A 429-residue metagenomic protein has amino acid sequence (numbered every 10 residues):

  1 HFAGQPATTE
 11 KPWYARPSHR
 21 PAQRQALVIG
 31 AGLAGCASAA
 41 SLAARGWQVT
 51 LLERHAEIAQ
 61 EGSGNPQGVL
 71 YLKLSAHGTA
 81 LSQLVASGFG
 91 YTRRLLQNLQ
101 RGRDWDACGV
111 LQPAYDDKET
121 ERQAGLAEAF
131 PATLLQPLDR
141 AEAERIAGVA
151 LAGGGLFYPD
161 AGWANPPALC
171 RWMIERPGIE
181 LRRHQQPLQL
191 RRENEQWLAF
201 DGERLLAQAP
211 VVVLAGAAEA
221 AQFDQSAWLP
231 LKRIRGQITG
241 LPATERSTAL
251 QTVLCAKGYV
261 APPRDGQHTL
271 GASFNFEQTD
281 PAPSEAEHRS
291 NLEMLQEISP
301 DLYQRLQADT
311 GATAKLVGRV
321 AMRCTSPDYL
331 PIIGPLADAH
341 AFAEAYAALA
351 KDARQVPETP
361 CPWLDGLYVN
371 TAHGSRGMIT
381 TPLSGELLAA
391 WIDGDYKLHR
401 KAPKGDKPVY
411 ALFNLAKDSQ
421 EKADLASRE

Functional and structural regions predicted by a protein language model:
R24-L51: N-terminal Rossmann-like FAD-binding beta1-loop-alpha1 element of flavoenzymes
A44-G64: Glycine-rich FAD pyrophosphate-binding loop
Q67-A147: Dinucleotide-binding Rossmann-like beta1-alpha1 core, especially the glycine-rich loop that anchors the ADP
A76-H77, G102-Q112, R140-E175, S273-E277 (+1 more regions): Helix-loop-beta segment of a Rossmann-like dinucleotide-binding subdomain
G78, F200-E293, E297-G318, R323-C324: Flavin-dependent oxidoreductases
L156-W197, D201-G202, L206-V211, A215: Helical element adjacent to the flavin cofactor pocket in flavoenzyme catalytic cores
Q307-G394: C-terminal catalytic lobe of FAD-dependent flavoproteins
A390, G394-S427: C-terminal, low-complexity/hydrophilic appendages and adjacent surface loops of extracellular/periplasmic anionic
